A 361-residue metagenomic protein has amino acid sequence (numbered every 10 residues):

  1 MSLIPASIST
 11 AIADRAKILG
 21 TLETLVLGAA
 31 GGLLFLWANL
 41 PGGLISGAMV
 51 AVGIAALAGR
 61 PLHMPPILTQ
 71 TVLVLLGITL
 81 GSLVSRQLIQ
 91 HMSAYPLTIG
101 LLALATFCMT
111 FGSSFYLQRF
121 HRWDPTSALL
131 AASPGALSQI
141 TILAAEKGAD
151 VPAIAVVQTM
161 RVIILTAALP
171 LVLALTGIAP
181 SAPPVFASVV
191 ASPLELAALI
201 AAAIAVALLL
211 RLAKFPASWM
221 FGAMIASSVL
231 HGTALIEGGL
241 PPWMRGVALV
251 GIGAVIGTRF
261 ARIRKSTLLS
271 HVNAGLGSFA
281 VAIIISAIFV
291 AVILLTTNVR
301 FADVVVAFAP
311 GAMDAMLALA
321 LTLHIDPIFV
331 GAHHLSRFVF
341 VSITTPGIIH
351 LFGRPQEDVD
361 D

Functional and structural regions predicted by a protein language model:
M1-V26, L137-Q139, D150-A153, I178-P193 (+1 more regions): Intrinsically disordered, low-complexity non-transmembrane regions of multi-pass membrane transporters
S2-L68, V72-L88, L194-R264, I284-A291: Structural signature of multi-pass alpha-helical membrane transport proteins
G53-M64, F111-W123, T141-E146, A153 (+3 more regions): C-terminal ends of transmembrane helices
P61-M64, S82-Y95, F111-D124, A291 (+1 more regions): Transmembrane alpha-helix boundary signature
P65-G77, P96-L101, R122-S133, A155-M160 (+3 more regions): Cytoplasmic-side transmembrane-helix entry/capping segments in multi-pass membrane proteins
R86-A94, L175-A191, T233-P242, S266 (+2 more regions): Membrane-interface helix termini and inter-helical loops of multi-pass transporters
L117-M160, V299-H333: Alpha-helical membrane segments and immediately flanking helix-loop junctions that form or couple to the substrate/ion
A136-I140, A155-A174, I285, M313-A315 (+1 more regions): Membrane-embedded alpha-helical segments of transport systems, primarily multispan ion/solute transporters
